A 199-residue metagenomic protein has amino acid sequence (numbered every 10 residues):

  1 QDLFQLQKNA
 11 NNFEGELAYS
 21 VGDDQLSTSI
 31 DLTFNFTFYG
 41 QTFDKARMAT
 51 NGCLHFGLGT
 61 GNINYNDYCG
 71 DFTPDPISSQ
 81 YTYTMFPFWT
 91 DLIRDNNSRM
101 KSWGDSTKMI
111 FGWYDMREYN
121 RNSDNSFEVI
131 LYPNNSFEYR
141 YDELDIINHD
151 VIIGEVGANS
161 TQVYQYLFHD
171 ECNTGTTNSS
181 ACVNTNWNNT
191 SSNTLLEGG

Functional and structural regions predicted by a protein language model:
Q1-G199: Extracytoplasmic Ser/Thr/Pro-rich, glycosylation-prone low-complexity segments
